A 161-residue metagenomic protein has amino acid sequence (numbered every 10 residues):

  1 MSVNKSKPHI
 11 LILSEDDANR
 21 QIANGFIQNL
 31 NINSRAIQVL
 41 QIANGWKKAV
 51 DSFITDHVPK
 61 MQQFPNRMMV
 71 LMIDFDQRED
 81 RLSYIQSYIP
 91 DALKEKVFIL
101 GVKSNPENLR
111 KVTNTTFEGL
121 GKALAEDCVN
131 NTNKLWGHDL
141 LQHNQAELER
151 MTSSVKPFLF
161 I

Functional and structural regions predicted by a protein language model:
M1-H9, R20-A43, V50, I54-I161: C-terminal accessory helical subdomains adjacent to catalytic cores in phosphodiester- and nucleotide-handling enzymes
I12: Short, surface-exposed binding/anchoring microloops in extracellular/periplasmic proteins
E15-D16: Helix N-cap/beta->alpha junction signal
